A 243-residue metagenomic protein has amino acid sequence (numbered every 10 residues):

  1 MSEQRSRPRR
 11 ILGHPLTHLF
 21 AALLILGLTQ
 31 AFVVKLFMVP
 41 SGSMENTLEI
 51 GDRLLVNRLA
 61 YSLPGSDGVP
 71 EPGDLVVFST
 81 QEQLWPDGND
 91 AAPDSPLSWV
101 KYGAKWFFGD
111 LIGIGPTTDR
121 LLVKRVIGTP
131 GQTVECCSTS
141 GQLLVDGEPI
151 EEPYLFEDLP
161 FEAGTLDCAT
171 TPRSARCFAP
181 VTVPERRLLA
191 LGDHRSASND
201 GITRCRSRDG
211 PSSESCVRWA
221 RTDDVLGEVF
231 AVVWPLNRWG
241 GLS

Functional and structural regions predicted by a protein language model:
S2-L12, L28, F32-M38, N46 (+1 more regions): Soluble "head" domains of membrane/secretory-pathway proteins
